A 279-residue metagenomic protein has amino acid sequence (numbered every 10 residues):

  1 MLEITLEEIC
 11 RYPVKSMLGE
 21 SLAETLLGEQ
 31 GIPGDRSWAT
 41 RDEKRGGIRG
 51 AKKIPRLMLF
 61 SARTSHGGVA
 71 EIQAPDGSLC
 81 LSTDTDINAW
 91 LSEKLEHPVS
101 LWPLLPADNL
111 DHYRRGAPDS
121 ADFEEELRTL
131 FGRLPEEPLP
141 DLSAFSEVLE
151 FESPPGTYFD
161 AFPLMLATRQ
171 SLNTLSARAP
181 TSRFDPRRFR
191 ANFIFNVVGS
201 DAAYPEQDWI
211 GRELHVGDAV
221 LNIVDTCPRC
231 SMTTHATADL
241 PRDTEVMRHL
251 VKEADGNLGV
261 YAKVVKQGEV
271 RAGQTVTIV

Functional and structural regions predicted by a protein language model:
M1-V279: Metal-cofactor-dependent catalytic cores
